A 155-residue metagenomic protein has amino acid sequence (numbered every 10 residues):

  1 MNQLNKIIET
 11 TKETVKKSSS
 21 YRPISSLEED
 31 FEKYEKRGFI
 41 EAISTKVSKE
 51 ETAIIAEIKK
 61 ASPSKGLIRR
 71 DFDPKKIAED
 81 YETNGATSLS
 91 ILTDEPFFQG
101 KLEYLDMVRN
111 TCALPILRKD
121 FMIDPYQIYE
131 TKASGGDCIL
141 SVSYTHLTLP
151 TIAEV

Functional and structural regions predicted by a protein language model:
N2-R69: An N-cap/entry alpha-helix motif that binds or orients negatively charged groups
I54-A56, L89, I116-K119, I139-S141: Hydrophobic faces of well-ordered beta-strands that scaffold small-molecule active sites in alpha/beta enzyme cores
E57-A61, R70-F72, E95-Q99, R118-Y126 (+1 more regions): Glycine-rich beta-to-alpha transition loops that act as phosphate-gripper elements at the mouths of alpha/beta enzyme
P63-K65, S88-E103: Glycine-rich, proline-tolerant flexible connector loops at the mouths of alpha/beta enzymes
F72-T87, E130-S134: Alpha/beta enzyme core
G85, C112-L114, A133-I139: Glycine-enriched alpha-helix->loop->beta-strand junction motifs that scaffold or abut catalytic
L102-L117: Alpha-helix-loop-beta-strand connector modules within alpha/beta enzyme cores
T145-T151: Conserved small/polar residues in nucleotide/adenosyl-binding loops
